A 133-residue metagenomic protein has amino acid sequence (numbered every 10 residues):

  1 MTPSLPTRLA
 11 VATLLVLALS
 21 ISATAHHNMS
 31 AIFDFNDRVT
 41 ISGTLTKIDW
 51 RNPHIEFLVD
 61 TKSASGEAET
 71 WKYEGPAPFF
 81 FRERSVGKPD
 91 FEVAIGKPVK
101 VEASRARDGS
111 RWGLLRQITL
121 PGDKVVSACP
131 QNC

Functional and structural regions predicted by a protein language model:
M1-T13: Bacterial N-terminal signal peptides that target proteins for export
A10-S22: Bacterial N-terminal signal peptides
T24-V39: Short boundary/loop segments of OB/S1/cold-shock single-stranded nucleic-acid-binding domains
G43-L45, P98: Conserved hydrophobic positions within beta-strands
R51-K62: Short aromatic-glycine-enriched beta-strand elements
P76-R84: Short, structured beta-strand/loop micro-motifs enriched in basic residues and often containing a Trp
E83-V101: Short nucleic-acid-contacting surface segments enriched for D/E, G, S/T with interspersed K/R
S104-Q131: OB-fold/S1-family single-stranded nucleic acid-binding modules
